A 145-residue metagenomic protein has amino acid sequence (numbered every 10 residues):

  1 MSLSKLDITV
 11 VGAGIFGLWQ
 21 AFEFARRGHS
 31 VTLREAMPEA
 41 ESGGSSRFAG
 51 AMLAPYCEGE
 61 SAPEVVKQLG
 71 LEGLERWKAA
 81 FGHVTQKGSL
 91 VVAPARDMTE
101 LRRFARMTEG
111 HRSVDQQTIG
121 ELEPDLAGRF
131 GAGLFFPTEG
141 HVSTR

Functional and structural regions predicted by a protein language model:
M1-K5: A short, basic/flexible loop-to-alpha-helix module at the beginning of a structural domain
L6-T32: N-terminal Rossmann-like FAD-binding beta1-loop-alpha1 element of flavoenzymes
G12, E35, A93-P94: Short beta-strand/turn micro-motifs composed of small residues that flank or help shape donor/cofactor-binding pockets
A25-S46: Glycine-rich FAD pyrophosphate-binding loop
G50-E123, G131: Dinucleotide-binding Rossmann-like beta1-alpha1 core, especially the glycine-rich loop that anchors the ADP
L134-R145: Helical element adjacent to the flavin cofactor pocket in flavoenzyme catalytic cores
